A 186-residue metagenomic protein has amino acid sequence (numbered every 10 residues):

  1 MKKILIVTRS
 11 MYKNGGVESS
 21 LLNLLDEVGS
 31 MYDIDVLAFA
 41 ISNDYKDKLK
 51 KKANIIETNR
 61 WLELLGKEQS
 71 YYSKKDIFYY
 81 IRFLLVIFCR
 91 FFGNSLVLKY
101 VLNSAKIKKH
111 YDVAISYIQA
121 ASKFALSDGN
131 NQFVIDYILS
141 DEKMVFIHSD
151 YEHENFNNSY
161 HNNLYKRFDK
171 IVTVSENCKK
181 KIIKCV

Functional and structural regions predicted by a protein language model:
M1-L5: Extreme N-terminal starter segment of soluble prokaryotic enzymes
V7-L22, S122-F124: A short, glycine/small-residue-rich beta-strand->loop->alpha-helix junction that serves as a flexible
S10-N14, E27-N94: N-terminal strand-loop element at the rim of the active site of nucleotide-sugar-dependent glycosyltransferases
V17, Y117, T173-S175: Replace "coordinates the UDP/GDP/TDP-sugar" with "coordinates nucleotide-activated sugar donors
V86, R90-G93, N103-L126, M144: Short N-terminal targeting/anchoring amphipathic segment
Q119-F124, L139-N157: A short, histidine- and acid-enriched strand-loop-helix "catalytic/donor-clamping" loop that lines the nucleotide-sugar
N130-N131, H148-N163, R167: Nucleotide-sugar donor phosphate/pyrophosphate-binding loop at the beta->alpha transition of glycosyltransferases
D169-V186: A short, active-site helix/loop in glycosyltransferases that binds the activated sugar's phosphate group
